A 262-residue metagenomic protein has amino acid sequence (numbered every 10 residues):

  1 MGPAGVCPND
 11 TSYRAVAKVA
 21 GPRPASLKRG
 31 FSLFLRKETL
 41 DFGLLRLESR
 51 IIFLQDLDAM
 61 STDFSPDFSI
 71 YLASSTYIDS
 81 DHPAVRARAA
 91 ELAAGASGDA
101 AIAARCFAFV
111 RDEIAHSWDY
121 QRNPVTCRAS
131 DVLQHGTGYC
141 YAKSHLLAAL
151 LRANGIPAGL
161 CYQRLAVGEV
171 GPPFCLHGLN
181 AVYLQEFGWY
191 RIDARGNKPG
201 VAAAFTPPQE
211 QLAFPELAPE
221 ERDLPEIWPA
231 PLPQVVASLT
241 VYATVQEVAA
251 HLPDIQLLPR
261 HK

Functional and structural regions predicted by a protein language model:
D10-Y13, D41, D56: Intrinsic-disorder-associated, low-complexity terminal segments enriched in Asp/Asn/His/Tyr and depleted of Lys/Arg
E48-A59: Short, Lys/Arg-enriched N-terminal segments with co-localized hydrophobic residues within the first ~10-30 amino acids
S61-P66, A73-S80, R164-K262: His-Asp-centered catalytic microenvironments across diverse enzyme cores, prominently the transglutaminase-like
P66-H135: Secondary-structure boundary elements
S117-L176: Active-site neighborhood of thiol-dependent amide/isopeptide-bond enzymes
